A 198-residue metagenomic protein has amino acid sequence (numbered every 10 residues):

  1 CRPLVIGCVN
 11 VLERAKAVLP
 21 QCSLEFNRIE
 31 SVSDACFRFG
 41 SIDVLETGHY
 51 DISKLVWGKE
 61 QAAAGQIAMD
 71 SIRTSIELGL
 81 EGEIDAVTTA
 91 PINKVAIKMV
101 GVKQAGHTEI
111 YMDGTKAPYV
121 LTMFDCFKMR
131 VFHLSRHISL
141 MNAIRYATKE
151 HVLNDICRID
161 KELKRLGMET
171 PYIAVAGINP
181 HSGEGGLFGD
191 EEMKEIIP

Functional and structural regions predicted by a protein language model:
C1, M99-C126: Short, acidic/small-residue loops that bind anionic groups at enzyme active sites
C1-G106, E150-P198: Contiguous, glycine/small-aliphatic-enriched amphipathic segments in soluble metabolic enzymes
C36, F124-N154: Ligand-binding beta-strand-loop-alpha-helix segment within the catalytic cores of soluble metabolic enzymes
V95-M99, Y119-T122, R130-H133, L140-N142 (+1 more regions): Short, well-ordered, mixed-charge alpha-helical segments that flank or form enzyme active sites
